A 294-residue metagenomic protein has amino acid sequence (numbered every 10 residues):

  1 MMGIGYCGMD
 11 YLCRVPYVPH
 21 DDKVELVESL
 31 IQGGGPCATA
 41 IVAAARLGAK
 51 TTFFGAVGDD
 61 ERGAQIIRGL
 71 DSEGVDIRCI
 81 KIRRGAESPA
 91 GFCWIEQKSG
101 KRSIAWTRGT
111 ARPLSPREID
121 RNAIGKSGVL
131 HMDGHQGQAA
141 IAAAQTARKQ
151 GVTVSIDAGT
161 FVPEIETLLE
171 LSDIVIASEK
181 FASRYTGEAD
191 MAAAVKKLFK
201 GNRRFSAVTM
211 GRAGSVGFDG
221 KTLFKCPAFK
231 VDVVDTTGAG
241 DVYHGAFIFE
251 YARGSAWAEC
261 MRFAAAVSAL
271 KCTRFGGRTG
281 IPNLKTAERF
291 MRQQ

Functional and structural regions predicted by a protein language model:
M1-A56, E61-Q65, S72: Glycine-rich phosphate/adenosyl-contacting loop at the front of the ribokinase-like
M2, E25, M191-Q294: Conserved phosphate-binding/catalytic region of the ribokinase-like
A45-R46, R148, A252: Gly/Ala-rich phosphate-binding loop of Rossmann-like dinucleotide-binding domains, activating on the conserved
G69-G85: A glycine-rich helix N-cap at a beta->alpha junction
K81-R83, C93-V129, G134: Conserved phosphate-binding/catalytic loop of the ribokinase/pfkB sugar-kinase fold
A111-D120, Q138, I156-E164: Active-site glycine-rich loop that binds ribose-phosphate moieties when present
A142-K225: Conserved phosphate/ATP/ADP-binding segment of small-molecule kinases
